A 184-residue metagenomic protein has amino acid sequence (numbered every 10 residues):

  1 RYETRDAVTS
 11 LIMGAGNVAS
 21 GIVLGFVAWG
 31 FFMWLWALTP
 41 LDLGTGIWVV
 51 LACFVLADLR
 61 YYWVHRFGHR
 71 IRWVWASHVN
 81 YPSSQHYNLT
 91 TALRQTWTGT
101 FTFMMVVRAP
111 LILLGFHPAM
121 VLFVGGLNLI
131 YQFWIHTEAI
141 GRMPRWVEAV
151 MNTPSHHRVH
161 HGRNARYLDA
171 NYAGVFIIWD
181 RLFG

Functional and structural regions predicted by a protein language model:
R1, L38-T39, A165-R166: Intrinsically disordered, low-complexity boundary segments flanking structured domains
R1-V8: Membrane-interface helix-loop junction between the first two transmembrane segments
L11: Residue-level signal for inorganic ion chemistry
A15-L24, L43-G184: Membrane-embedded catalytic scaffold of the fatty acid hydroxylase/desaturase
G25-W29: Hydrophobic alpha-helical transmembrane segments
F31-D42: Membrane-interface helix termini and inter-helical loops of multi-pass transporters
